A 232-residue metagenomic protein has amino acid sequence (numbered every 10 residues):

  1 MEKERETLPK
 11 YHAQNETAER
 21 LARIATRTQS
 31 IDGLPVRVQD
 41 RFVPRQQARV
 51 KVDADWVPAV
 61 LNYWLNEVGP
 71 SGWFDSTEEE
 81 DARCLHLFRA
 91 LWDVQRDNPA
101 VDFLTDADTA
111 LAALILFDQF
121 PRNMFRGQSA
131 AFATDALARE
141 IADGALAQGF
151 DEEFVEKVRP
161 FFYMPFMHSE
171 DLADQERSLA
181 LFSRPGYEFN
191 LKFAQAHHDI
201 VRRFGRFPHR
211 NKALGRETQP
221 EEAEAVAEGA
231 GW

Functional and structural regions predicted by a protein language model:
M1-T7: N-terminal acidic, proline/glycine-rich, low-complexity intrinsically disordered segments
E2, Q14-N15, Q29, D40: N-terminal processing/targeting junctions
L8-T28: N-terminal intrinsically disordered, low-complexity tails
L21-W232: Intrinsically disordered, low-complexity activation-like regions
